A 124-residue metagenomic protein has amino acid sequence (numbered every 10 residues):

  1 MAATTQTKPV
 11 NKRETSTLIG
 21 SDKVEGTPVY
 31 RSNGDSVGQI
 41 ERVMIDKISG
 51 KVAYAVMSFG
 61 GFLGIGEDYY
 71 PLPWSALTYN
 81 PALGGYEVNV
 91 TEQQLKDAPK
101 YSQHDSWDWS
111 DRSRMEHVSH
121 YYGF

Functional and structural regions predicted by a protein language model:
M1-F124: Peripheral interaction segments used for macromolecular assembly
